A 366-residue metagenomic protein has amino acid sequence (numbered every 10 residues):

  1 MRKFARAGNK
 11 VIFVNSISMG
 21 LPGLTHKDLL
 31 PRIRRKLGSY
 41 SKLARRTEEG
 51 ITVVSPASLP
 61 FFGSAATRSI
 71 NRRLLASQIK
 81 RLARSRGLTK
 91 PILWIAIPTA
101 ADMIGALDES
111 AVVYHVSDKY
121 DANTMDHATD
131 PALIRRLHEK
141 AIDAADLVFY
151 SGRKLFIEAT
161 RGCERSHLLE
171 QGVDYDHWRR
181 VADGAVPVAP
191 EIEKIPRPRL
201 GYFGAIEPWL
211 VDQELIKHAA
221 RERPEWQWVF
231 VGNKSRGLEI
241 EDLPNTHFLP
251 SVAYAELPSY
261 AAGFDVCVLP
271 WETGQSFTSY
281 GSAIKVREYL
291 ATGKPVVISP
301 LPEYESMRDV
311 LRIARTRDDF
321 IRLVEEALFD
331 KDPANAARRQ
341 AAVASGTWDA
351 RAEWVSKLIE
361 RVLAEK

Functional and structural regions predicted by a protein language model:
S77-L82, D130-V148: Membrane-proximal helix-turn-helix segments that form the acceptor-binding/catalytic region of lipid-linked
S151-K154, L169-G184: Carbohydrate-associated surface elements
A182-R199, R361: Nucleotide-sugar donor-binding and catalytic loop/hinge architecture of NDP-sugar-dependent glycosyltransferases
I192-L210, W228, A344: Conserved donor-binding/catalytic core segment of Leloir-type glycosyltransferases
S235-A261: Nucleotide-activated donor-binding/catalytic signature segment of Leloir-type glycosyltransferases, i.e., the conserved
A255, S259-Y260, C267-A291, V297-D309: Nucleotide-sugar-dependent
E305-E326: Change "using UDP/GDP/dTDP sugars" to "using nucleotide sugars
D332-V362: A charged, aromatic-enriched C-terminal amphipathic alpha-helix characteristic of glycosyltransferases across folds
